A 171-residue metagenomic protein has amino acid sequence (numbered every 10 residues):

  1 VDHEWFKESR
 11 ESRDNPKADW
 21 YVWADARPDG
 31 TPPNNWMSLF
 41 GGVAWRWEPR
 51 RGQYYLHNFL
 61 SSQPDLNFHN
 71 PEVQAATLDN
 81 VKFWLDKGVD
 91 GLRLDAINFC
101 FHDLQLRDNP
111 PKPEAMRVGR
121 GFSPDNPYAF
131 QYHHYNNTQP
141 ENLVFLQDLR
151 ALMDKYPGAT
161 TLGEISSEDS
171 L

Functional and structural regions predicted by a protein language model:
V1-K82, D86, F99-E168: Acidic/aromatic-lined carbohydrate-recognition and catalytic surfaces of CAZymes acting on diverse glycans
L92-L94: Hydrophobic residues within beta-strands of alpha/beta enzymes
